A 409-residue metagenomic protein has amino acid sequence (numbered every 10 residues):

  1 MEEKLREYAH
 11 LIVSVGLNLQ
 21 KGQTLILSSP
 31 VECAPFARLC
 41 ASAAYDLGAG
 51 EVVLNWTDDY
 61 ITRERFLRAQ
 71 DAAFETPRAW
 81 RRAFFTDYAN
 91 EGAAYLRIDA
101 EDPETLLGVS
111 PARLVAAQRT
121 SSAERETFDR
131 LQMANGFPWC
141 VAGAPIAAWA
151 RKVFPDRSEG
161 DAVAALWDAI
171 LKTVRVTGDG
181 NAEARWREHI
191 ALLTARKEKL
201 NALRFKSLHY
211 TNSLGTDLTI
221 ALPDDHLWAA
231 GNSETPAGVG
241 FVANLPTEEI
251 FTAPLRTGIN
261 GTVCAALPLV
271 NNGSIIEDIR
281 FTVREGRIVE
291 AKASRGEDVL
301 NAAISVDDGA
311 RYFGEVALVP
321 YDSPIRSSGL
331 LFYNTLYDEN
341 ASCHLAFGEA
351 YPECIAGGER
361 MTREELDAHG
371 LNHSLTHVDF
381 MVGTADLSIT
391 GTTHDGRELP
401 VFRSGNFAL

Functional and structural regions predicted by a protein language model:
M1-N260, G391, R397-P400, F407-L409: Active-site bordering "gate/hinge" segments that shape substrate access to catalytic or cofactor-binding pockets
H10, N201-L203, N272-S274, G309 (+2 more regions): Short solvent-exposed loop/turn micro-motifs enriched in small/polar/acidic residues
L107-S110, A150-P155, G231-S233, S274-E277 (+3 more regions): A short secondary-structure junction signal
I250-D308: Long, well-ordered mid-to-C-terminal structural blocks that present hydrophobic/aromatic surfaces
G258-N260, I276-D278, E285-I288, R311-E315 (+3 more regions): Active-site lining segments that contact anionic ligands and/or coordinate catalytic metals
E290-E359: Dual-mode signal for accessory low-complexity, basic/Gly-rich regions
E364-L409: Extended hydrophobic packing segments that form well-structured cores
